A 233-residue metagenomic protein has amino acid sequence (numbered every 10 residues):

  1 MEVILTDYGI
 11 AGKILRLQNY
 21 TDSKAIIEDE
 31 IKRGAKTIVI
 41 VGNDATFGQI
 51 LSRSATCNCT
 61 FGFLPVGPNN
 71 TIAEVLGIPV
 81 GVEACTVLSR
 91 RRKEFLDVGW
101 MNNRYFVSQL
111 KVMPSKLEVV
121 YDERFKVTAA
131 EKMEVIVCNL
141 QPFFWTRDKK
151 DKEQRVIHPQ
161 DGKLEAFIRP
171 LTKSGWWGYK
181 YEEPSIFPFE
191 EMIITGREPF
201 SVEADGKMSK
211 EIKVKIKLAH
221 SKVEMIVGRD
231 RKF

Functional and structural regions predicted by a protein language model:
M1-I38, G48, T56, T86 (+4 more regions): ATP/NTP phosphate-donor binding region
I10-A11, G34-A35, A55-C59, A130-K132 (+1 more regions): Short glycine/proline-enriched coil/turn segments at helix->beta-strand junctions
K24-I26, G48-Q49, K152, G178-K180: A generic local structural motif
D44: Short conserved active-site loop signatures built around small residues
Q49-I50, T71, E203: Phosphate- and divalent-cation-binding pockets in alpha/beta enzyme and binding domains that engage nucleotide-derived
A55-E165, R169-T172, Y179-Y181, P188: Catalytic core of DAGKc-family lipid kinases
I168-F233: ATP/nucleoside-binding phosphotransfer catalytic cores, i.e., glycine-rich phosphate-binding loops
